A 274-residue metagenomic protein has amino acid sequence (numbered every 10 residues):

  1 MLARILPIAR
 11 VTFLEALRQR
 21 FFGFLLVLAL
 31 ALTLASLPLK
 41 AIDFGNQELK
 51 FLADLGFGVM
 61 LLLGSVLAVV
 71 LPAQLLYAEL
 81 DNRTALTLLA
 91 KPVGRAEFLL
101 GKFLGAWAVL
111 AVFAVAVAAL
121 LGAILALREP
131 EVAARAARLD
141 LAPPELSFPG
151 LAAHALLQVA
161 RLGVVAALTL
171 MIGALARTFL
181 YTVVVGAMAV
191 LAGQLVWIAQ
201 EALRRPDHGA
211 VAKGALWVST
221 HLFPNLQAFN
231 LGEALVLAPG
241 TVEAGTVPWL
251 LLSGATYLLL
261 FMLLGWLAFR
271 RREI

Functional and structural regions predicted by a protein language model:
M1-G23: Aromatic- and glycine-rich beta-strand/loop motifs that create alpha-glucan
P7, D207-L237: Short hydrophobic, aromatic-rich alpha-helical segments embedded in or entering the lipid bilayer of multi-pass
Q19-R20, R177-F179: Short loop-to-helix capping motifs
L25-A31, Y181-G193: Central hydrophobic cores of alpha-helical transmembrane segments in multi-pass integral membrane proteins
T33-L75, L99-A176, E201-A202, K213-H221 (+1 more regions): Secretory targeting signals
E48, V69-L89, V93-R95: Transmembrane helix boundary and interhelical loop/hinge segments in multi-pass membrane proteins
A96-L99, F269: Alpha-helix N-cap/helix-start motif at helix boundaries, enriched for small hydrophobics
N230-I274: Alpha-helical transmembrane segments of multi-pass membrane transporters/translocases
